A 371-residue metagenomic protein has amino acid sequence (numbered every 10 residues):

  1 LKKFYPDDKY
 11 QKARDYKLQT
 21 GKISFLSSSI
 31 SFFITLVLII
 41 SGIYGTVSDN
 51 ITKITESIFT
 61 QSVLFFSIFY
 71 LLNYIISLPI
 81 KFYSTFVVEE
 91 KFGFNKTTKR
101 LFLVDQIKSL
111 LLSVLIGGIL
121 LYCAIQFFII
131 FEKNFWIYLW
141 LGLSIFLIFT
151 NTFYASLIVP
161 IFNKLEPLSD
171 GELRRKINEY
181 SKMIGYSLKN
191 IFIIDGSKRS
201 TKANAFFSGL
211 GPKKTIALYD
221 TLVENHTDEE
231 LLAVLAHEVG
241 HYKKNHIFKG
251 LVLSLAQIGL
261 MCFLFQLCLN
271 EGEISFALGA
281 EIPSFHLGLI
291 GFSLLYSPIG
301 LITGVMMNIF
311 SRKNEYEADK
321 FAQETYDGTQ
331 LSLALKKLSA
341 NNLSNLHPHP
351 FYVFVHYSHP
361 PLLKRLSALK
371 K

Functional and structural regions predicted by a protein language model:
L1-P283, P298-K371: Polar-ligand-bearing catalytic/cofactor-coordination segments of membrane-embedded or membrane-tethered inner-membrane
E281, G291-L294: Alpha-helical transmembrane segments
